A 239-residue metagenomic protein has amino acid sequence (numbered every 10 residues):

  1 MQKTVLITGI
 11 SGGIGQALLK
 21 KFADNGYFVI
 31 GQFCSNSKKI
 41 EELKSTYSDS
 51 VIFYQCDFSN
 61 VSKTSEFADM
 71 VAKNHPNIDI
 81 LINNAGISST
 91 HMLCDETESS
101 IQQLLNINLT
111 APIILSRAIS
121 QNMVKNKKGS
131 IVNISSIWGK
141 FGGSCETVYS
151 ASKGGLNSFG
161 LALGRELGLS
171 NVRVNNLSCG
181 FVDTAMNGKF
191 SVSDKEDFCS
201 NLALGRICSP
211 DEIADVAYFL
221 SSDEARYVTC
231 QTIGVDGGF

Functional and structural regions predicted by a protein language model:
S11-G12: Conserved glycine-rich cofactor-binding loop
N25-I40: Conserved glycine-rich Rossmann-like NAD(P)H-binding loop of the short-chain dehydrogenase/reductase
M92-L93, S100-L105, N187, F198: Substrate-binding pocket helix/loop in short-chain dehydrogenase/reductase
I113, R206-V235: C-terminal substrate-recognition "lid" of short-chain dehydrogenase/reductases
S116, S152: Active-site helix of classical SDR
Q121, R165-L169, R226: Alpha-helical segment proximal to the catalytic Tyr-Lys
S136: Residue(s) in the substrate-gating loop at a strand-loop-helix junction that position the organic substrate next
